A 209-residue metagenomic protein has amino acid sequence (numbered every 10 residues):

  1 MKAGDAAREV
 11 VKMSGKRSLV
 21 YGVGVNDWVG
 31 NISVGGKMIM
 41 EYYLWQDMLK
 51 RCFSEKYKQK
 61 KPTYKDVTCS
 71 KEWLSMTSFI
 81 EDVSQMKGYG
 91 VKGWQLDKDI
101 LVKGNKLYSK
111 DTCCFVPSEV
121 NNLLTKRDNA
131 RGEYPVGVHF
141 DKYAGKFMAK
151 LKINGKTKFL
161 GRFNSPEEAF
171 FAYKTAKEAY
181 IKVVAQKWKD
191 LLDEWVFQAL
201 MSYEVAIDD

Functional and structural regions predicted by a protein language model:
M1-Y57, P62: GGW-centered surface loops in extracellular recognition modules
Y21, V120, D128, Y180-D209: Extended, polar beta-sheet/loop recognition surfaces of beta-rich domains that mediate binding to diverse ligands
G24, D97-D99, V136-G137, G161 (+1 more regions): Glycine-centered small-residue hotspots that permit tight backbone geometry or close packing
V34-M38, Q46-S54, K60-K146, K150-L151: Short, cationic Gly/His-enriched loop motifs
K65-K71, K156-E167: A short, exposed loop/beta-hairpin motif centered on an aromatic-Gly-Thr core
F79, V138, A149, F163-K177: An aromatic-rich alpha-helical recognition segment common to small helix-rich domains
